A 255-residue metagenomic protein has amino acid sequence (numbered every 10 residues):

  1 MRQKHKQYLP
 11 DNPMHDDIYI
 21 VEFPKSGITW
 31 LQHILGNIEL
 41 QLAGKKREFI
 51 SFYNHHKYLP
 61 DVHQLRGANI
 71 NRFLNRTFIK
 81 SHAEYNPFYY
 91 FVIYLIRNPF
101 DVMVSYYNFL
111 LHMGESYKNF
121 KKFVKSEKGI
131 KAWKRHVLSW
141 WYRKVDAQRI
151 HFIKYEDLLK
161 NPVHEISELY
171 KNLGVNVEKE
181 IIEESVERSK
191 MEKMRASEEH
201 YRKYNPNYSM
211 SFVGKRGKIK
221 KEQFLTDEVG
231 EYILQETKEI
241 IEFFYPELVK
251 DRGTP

Functional and structural regions predicted by a protein language model:
M1-I153, G214-P255: PAPS-dependent sulfotransferase catalytic domain
N12, L95-N98, N161, N176-E178 (+1 more regions): Poly-acidic low-complexity segments
G27-Q41, F152-V177, K193: PAPS/PAP-binding and catalytic site of the sulfotransferase fold
K45-F52, H164, V177, I181-E183 (+1 more regions): Acidic, glycine-rich loop-and-strand cores that form catalytic or ligand-binding grooves in diverse globular domains
F100-M103, V163-S167, K179-E183, G230 (+1 more regions): An amphipathic alpha-helix signature
G174-E184, P246-D251: Short, surface-exposed acidic
E187-S211: Short acidic/His-enriched helical or mixed secondary-structure segments at domain edges of catalytic enzymes and some
